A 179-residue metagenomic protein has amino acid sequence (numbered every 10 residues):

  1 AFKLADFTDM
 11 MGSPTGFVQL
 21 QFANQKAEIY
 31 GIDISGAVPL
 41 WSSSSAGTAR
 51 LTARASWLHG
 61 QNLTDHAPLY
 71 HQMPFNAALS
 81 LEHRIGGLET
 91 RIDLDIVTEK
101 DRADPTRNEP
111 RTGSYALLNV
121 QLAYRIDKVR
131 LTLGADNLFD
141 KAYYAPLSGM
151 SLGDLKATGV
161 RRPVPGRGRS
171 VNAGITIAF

Functional and structural regions predicted by a protein language model:
A1-K3, T98-R102, A123-F179: C-terminal beta-signal and adjacent terminal beta-strands/loops of Gram-negative outer-membrane beta-barrel proteins
F2-A5, T15-D104, G174-A178: Gram-negative outer-membrane beta-barrel transporters
K3-M11, Y30, W41-S42, Y70-H71 (+4 more regions): Generic, ordered loop/turn and secondary-structure boundary motif
D6-S13, Q19-A27, H66-Y70, E109-R111 (+3 more regions): Extracellular/periplasm-exposed beta-strand and loop segments of Gram-negative cell-envelope proteins, dominated by
E28, G47, M73, S114-A116 (+2 more regions): Residue-level preference for beta-strand/loop junctions
R84-I85, T112, R125-I126: Structural motif
P105-R111, L118-L122, R161: Short, glycine/charged-rich beta-strand-loop motifs at protein surfaces that mediate ligand recognition and catalysis
